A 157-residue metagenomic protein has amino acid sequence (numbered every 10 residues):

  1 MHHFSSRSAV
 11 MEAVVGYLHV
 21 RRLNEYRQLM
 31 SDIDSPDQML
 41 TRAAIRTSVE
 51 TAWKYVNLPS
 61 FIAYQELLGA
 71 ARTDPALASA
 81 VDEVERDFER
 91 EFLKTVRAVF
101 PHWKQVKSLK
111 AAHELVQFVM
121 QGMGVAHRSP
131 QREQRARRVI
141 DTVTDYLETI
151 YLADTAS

Functional and structural regions predicted by a protein language model:
M1-V14: Helix-turn-helix
V10, D87-E91, V119: A short structural micro-motif
A13-G16, V20, N24-P59, A112-V116: Hydrophobic alpha-helical connector segments
V14, L18, R22, Y26 (+3 more regions): Hydrophobic recognition helices of helix-based DNA-binding modules
L23, R27, K54-Q65, P75-H102 (+2 more regions): Amphipathic alpha-helical packing segments from all-alpha helical-bundle domains
R72: Acidic, metal/ion-handling microdomains and their immediate structural contexts
A78, D82, V99-S157: Hydrophobic/aromatic-rich alpha-helical bundle segments in the mid-to-C-terminal region
